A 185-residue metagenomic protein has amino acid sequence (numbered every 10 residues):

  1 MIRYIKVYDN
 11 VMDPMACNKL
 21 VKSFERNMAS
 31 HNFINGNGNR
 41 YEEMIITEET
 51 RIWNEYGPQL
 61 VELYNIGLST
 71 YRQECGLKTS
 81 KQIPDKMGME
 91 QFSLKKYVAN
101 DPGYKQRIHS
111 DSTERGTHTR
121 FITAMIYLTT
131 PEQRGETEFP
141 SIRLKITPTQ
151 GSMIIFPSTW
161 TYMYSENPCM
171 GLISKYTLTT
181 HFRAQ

Functional and structural regions predicted by a protein language model:
M1-M153, T159-Q185: Fe(II)/2-oxoglutarate oxygenase catalytic core
